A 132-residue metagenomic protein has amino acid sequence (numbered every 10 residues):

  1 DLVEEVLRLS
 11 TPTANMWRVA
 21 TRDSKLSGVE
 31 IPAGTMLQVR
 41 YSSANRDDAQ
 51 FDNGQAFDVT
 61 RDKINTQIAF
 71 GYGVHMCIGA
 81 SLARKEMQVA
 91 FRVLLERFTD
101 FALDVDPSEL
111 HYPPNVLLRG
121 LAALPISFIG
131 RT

Functional and structural regions predicted by a protein language model:
D1-T132: Cytochrome P450
